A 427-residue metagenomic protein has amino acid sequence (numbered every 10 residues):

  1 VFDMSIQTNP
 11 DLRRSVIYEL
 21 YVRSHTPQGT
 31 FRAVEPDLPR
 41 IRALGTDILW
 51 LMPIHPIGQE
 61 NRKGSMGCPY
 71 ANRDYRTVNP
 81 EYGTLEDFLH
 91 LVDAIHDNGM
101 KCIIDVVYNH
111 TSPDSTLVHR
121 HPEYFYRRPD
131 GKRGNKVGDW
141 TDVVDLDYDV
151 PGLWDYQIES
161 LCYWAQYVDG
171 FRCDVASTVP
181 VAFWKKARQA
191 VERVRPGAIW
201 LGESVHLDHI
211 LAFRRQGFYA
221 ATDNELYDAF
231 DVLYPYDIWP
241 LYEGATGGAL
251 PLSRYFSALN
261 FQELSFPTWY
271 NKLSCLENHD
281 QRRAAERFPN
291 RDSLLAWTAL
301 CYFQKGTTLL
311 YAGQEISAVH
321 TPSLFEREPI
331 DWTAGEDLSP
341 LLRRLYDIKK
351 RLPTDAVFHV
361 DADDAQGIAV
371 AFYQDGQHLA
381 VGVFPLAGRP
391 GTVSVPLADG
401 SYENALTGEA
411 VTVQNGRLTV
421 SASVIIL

Functional and structural regions predicted by a protein language model:
D3-Y18, V22-D47, P53-A165, K186-R195 (+1 more regions): Substrate-binding/active-site clefts of carbohydrate-active enzymes
S15-E19, I48, K101-I103, G170-R172 (+3 more regions): Structural preference for beta-strand elements that scaffold enzyme active sites
L20, I41, L51, Y75 (+11 more regions): Conserved, mostly hydrophobic/aromatic
W50-K63, D105-D114, D174-P180, E203-L207 (+2 more regions): Short, solvent-exposed turn/loop segments enriched in Gly/Ser/Thr/Pro and often Arg
D174-P267, K272, L300, V319-P353 (+2 more regions): Active-site-proximal helices and loops of the catalytic beta/alpha 8
Y270-E336: Aromatic/acidic polysaccharide-binding cleft in carbohydrate-active enzymes
A362-L397: Carbohydrate-binding surface patches
V413-L427: C-terminal beta-strand-rich structural cap/linker in extracellular carbohydrate-active enzymes
